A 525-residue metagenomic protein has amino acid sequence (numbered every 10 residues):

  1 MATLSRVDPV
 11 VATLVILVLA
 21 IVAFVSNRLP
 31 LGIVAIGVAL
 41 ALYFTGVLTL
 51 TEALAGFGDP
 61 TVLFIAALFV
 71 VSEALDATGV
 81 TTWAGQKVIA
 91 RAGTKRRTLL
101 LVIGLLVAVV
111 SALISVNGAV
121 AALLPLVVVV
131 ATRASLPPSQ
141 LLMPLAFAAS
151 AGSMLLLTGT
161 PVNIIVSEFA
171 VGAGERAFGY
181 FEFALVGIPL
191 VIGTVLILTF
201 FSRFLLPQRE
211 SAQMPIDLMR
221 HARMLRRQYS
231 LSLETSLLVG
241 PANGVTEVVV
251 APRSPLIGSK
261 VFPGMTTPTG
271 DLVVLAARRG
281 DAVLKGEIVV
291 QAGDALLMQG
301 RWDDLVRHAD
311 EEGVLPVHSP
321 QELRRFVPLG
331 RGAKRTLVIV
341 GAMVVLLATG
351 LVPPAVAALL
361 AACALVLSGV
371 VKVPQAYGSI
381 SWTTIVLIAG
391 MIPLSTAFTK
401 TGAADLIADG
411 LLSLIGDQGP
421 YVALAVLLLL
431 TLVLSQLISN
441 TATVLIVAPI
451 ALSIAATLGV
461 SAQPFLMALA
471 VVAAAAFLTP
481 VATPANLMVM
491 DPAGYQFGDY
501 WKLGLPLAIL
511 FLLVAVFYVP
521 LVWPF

Functional and structural regions predicted by a protein language model:
M1-A66, V70-S72, F204, R209 (+5 more regions): Hydrophobic transmembrane alpha-helices of multi-pass small-molecule transporters
V10-V15, G32-G37, L63, R97-L105 (+9 more regions): Hydrophobic alpha-helical transmembrane segments
A20-L29, L106-S115, F147-L157, V345-L351 (+2 more regions): Transmembrane alpha-helix interface/packing and boundary motifs in multi-pass membrane proteins, characterized by
I33, L40, V47-A134, T194-P207 (+1 more regions): Membrane-embedded alpha-helical segments and adjacent helix-loop junctions characteristic of multi-pass solute
V38-A39, W83-G85, N117-V130, L142-A146 (+6 more regions): Re-entrant/interfacial helical elements at transmembrane boundaries that shape and gate the permeation pathway
R96-V109, S135-G152, F181-F183, P420-V433 (+1 more regions): Alpha-helical transmembrane segments of multi-pass membrane proteins
R133-M143, S153-S232, L296-V314, A470-F525: Juxtamembrane and boundary regions of transmembrane helices in multi-pass small-molecule transporters and channels
A408-S413, P420-G494, G498-L513, F517-V522: Generic detector of multi-pass transmembrane helix bundles and their immediately adjacent loops in polytopic membrane
